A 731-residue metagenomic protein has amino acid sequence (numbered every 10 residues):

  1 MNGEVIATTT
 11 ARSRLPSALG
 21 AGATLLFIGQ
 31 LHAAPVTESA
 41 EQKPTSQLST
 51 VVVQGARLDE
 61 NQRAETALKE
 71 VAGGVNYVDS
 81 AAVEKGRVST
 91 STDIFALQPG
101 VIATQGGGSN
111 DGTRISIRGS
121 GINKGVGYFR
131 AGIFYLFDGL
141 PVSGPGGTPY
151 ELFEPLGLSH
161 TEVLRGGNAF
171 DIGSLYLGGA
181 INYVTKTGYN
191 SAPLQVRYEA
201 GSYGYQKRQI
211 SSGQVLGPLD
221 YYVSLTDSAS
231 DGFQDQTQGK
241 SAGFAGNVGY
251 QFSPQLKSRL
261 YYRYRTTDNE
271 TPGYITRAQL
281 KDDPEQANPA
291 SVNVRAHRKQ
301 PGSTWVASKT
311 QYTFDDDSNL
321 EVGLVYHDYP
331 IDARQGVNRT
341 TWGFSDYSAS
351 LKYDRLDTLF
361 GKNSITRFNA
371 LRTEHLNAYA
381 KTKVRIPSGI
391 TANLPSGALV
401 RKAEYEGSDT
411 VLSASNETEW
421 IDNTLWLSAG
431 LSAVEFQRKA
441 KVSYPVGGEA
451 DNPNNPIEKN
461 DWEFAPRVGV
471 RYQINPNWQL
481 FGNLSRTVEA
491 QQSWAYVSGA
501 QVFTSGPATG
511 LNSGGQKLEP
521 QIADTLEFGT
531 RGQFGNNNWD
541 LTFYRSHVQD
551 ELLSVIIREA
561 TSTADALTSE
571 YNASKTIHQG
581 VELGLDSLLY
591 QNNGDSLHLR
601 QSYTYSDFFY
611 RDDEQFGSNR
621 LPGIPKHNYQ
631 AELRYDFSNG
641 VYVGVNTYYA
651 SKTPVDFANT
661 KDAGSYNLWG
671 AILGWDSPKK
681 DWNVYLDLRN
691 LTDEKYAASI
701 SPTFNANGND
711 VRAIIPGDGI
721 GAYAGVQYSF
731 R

Functional and structural regions predicted by a protein language model:
T50-G86, D111-S116, I133: N-terminal periplasmic "start-of-domain" segments of outer-membrane beta-barrel proteins
I94, R114-S116, I133-L136, P149-E151 (+3 more regions): N-terminal periplasmic accessory domains that precede and gate Gram-negative outer-membrane beta-barrel machines
G125, G132-I133, D138-R165: Short acidic/polar hinge/loop motifs at secondary-structure boundaries that mediate gating or recognition
P193-Q195, A200-A229, Q234-P272, H297-D315 (+3 more regions): Transmembrane beta-barrel wall of Gram-negative outer-membrane proteins
Q214, K309-T313, N319-V325, I331-D332 (+7 more regions): Membrane-embedded beta-barrel scaffold of Gram-negative outer-membrane proteins
S253, Y353, N363-I365, L371-T373 (+3 more regions): Structural signature of Gram-negative outer-membrane beta-barrels, strongest in the C-terminal barrel of TonB-dependent
F360, E419-L427, E435-F436, N538 (+3 more regions): Gram-negative outer-membrane beta-barrel transporters
V488, K652-P654, W675-R731: C-terminal beta-signal and adjacent terminal beta-strands/loops of Gram-negative outer-membrane beta-barrel proteins
